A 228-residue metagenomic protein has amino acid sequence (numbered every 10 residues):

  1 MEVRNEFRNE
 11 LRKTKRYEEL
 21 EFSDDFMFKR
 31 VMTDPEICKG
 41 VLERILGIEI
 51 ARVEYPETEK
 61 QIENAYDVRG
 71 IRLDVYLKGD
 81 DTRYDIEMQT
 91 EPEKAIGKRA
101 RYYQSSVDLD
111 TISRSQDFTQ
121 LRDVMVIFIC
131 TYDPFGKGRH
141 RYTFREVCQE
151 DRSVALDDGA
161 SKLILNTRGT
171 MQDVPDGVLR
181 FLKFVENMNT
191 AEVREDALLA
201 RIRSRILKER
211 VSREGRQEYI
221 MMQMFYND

Functional and structural regions predicted by a protein language model:
M1-S161, M171-D173: Accessory alpha/beta interaction modules
E2-E18, F22, F26, D80-Q89 (+1 more regions): Short, charged alpha-helical interaction segments and adjacent helix-coil junctions
V31, I45, R168, V185-M188 (+1 more regions): Generic structural signal for hydrophobic core residues of well-folded globular domains
A160-M171, K183-V185: C-terminal segments that line or cap access tunnels to active or ligand-binding sites in enzymes and enzyme-associated
